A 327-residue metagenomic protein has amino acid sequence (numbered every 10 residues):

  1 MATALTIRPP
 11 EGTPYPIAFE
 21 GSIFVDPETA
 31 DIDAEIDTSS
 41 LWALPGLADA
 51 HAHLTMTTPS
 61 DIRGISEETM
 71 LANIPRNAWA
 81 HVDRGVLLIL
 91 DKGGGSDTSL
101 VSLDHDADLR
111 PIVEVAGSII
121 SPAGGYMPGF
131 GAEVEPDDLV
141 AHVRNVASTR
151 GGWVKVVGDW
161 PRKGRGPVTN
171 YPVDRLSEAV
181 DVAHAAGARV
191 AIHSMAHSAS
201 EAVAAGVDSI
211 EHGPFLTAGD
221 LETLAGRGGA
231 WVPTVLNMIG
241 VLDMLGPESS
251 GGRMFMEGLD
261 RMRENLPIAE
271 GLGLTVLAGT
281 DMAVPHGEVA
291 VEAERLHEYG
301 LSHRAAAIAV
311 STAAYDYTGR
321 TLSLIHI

Functional and structural regions predicted by a protein language model:
A2-L5, A30-L71, P75, W79 (+2 more regions): Replace "His-x-His-based motif
E11-E20: A conserved glycine-rich beta-strand in the N-terminal activation segment of trypsin-fold
A52-L54, K92-G93, G117-I119, V156-G158 (+4 more regions): A cross-domain feature marking catalytic cores of carbohydrate-active enzymes and several ubiquitous metabolic/repair
P59-D61, S200-G206, N237-S249, R261-M262 (+1 more regions): Histidine/acidic-residue-rich catalytic or RNA/ligand-binding cores of hydrolases and nuclease-related proteins
E67-V182, A186, A230-M238, M244: Divalent-metal coordination cores built from histidine and acidic residues
R110-A116, D208-L216, W231-P233, H303-A306: Short hydrophobic/aromatic-enriched beta-strand-loop microsegments
D138-W231, F255-T275, L322-S323: Histidine/acidic residue-rich metal-binding segments in metalloenzymes
A185, G258-I325: His/Asp/Glu-enriched, well-ordered alpha-helical/loop segment that forms or immediately abuts the divalent-metal
